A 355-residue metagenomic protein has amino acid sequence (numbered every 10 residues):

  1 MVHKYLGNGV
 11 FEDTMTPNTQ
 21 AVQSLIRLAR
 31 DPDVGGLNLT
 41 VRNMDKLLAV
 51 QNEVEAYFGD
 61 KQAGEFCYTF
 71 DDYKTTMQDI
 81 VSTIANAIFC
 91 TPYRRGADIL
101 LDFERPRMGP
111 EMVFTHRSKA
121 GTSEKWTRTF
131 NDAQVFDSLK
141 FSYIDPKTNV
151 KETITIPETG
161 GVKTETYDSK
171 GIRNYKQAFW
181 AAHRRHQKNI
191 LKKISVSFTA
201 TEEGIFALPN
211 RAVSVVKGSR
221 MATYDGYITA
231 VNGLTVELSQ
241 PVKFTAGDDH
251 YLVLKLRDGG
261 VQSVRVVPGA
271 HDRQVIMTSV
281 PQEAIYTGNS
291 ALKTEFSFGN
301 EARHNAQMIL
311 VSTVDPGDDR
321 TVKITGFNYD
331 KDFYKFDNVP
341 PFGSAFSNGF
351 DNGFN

Functional and structural regions predicted by a protein language model:
K4-N355: C-terminal extracytoplasmic interaction modules
